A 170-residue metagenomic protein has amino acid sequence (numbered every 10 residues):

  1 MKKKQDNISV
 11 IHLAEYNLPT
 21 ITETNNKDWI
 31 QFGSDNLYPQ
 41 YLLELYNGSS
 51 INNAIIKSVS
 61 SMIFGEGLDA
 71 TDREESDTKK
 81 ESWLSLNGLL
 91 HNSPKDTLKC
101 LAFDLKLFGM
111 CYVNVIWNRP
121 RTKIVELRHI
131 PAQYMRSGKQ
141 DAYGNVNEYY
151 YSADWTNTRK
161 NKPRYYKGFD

Functional and structural regions predicted by a protein language model:
M1-D170: Structured, contiguous alpha/beta core segments that scaffold functional sites
